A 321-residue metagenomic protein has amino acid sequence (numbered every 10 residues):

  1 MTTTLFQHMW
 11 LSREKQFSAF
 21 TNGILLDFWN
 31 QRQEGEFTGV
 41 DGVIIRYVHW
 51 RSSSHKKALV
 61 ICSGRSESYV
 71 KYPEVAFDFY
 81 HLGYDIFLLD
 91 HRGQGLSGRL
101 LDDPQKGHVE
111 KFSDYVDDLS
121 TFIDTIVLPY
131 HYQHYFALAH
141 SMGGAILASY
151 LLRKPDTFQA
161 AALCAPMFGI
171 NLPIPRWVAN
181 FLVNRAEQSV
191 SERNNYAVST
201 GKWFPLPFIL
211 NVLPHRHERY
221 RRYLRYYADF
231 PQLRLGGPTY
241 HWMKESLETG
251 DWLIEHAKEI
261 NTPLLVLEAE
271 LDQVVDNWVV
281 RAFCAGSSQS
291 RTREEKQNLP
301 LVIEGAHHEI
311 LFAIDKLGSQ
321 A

Functional and structural regions predicted by a protein language model:
M1-T38, V43-W50: An N-terminal hydrophobic leader/cap segment in hydrolases
K56, I61-E67: Active-site glycine-rich loops that stabilize anionic/oxyanionic intermediates across multiple enzyme folds
Y69, A76-D102: Conserved alpha/beta-hydrolase
G107-V127: Alpha/beta-hydrolase active-site loop
M142, I146-R234: Alpha/beta-hydrolase-fold enzymes
I260, V266-E268, D272: Short beta-strand/loop motif that positions the catalytic acidic residue of the alpha/beta-hydrolase fold
Q273-V279: Conserved alpha/beta-hydrolase "acid-adjacent" motif
A306-S319: Catalytic histidine-centered segment of alpha/beta-hydrolase-like enzymes
